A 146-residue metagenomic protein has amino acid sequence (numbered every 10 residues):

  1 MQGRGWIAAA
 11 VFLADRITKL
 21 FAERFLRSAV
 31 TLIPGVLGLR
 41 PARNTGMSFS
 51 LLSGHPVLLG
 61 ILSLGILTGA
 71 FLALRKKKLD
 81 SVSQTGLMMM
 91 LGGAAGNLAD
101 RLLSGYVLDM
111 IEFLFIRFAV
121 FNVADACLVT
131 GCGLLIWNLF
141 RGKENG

Functional and structural regions predicted by a protein language model:
M1-G146: Alpha-helical transmembrane bundles and membrane-interface segments of multipass inner-membrane proteins
